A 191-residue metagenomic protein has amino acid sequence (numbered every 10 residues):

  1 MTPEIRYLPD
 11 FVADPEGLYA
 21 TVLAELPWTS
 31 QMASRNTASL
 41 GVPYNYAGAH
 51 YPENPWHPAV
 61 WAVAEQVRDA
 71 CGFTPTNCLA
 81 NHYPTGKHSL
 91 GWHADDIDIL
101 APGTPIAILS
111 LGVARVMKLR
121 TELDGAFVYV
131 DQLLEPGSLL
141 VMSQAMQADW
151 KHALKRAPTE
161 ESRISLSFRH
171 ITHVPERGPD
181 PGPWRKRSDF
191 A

Functional and structural regions predicted by a protein language model:
M1-A191: Non-heme Fe(II) oxygenase metal-center motifs and adjacent flexible, charged/small-residue loops
